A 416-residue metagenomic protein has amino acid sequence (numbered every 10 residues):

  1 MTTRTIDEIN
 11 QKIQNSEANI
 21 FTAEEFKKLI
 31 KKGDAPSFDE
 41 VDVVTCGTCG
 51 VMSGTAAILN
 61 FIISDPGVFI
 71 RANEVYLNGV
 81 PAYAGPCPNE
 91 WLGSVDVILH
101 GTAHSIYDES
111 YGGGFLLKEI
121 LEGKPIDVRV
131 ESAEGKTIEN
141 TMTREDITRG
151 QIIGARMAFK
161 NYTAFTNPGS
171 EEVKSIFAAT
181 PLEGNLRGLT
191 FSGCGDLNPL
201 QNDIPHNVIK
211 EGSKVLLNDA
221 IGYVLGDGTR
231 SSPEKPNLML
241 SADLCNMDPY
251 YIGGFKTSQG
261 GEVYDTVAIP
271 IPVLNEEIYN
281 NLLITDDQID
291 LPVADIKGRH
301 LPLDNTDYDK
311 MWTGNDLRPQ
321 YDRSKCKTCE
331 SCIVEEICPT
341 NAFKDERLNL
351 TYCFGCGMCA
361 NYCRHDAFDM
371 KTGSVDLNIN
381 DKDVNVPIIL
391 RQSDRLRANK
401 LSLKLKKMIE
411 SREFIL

Functional and structural regions predicted by a protein language model:
R4-S53: N-terminal ordered "arm"
S53-T55, F69-R71, K400-M408: Eukaryotic nuclear, charge-biased low-complexity tracts
G54-R156: A generic, well-ordered mixed alpha/beta core segment in the N-terminal half of proteins
Y107, G112-L117, G123-R129, E134-T285: Long, hydrophobic alpha/beta structural blocks
C245, P249-N341, I389-L390, D394-L416: Ferredoxin-type iron-sulfur electron-transfer modules and their immediate structural context
S331-N349, M358-V375: Iron-sulfur cluster-binding cysteine motifs and their immediate structural context in ferredoxin-like electron-transfer
G355-L416: Long, charge-rich boundary regions
